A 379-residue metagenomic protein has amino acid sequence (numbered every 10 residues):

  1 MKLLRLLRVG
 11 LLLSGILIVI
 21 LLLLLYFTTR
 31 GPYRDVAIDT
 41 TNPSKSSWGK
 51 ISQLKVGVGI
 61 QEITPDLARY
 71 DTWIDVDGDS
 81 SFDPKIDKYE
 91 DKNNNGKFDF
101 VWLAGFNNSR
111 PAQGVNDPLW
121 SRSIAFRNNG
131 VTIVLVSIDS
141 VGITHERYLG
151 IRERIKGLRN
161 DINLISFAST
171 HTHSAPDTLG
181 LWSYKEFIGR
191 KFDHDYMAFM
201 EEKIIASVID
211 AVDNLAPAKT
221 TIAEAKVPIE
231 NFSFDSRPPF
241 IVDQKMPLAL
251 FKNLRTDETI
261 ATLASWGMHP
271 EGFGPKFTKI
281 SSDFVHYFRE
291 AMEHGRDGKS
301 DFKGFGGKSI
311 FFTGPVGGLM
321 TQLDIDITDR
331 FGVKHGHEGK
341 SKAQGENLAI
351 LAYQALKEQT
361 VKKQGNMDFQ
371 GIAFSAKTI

Functional and structural regions predicted by a protein language model:
K2-L13, L21-A168, T172-K308, F312-G332 (+4 more regions): Conserved beta-alpha junction segments in alpha/beta enzyme cores
Q344-Q354, E358-T360: Long, well-ordered mid-to-C-terminal structural blocks that present hydrophobic/aromatic surfaces
